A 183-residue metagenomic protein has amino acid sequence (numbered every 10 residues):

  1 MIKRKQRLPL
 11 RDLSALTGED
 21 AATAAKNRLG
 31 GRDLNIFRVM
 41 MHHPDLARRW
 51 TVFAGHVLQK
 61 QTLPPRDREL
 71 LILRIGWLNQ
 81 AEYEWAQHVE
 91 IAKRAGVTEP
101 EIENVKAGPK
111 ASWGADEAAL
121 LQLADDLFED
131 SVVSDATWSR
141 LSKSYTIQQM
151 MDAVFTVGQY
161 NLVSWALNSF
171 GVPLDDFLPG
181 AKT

Functional and structural regions predicted by a protein language model:
M1-T183: Hydrophobic alpha-helical segments
